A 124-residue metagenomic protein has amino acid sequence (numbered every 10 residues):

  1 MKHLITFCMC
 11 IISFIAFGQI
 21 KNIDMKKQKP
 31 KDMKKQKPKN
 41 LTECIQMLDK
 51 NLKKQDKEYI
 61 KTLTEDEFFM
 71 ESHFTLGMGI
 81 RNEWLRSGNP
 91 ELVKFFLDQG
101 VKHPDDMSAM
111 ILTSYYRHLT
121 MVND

Functional and structural regions predicted by a protein language model:
M1-N22: Bacterial Sec-dependent N-terminal signal peptides
I5, K26-K29, T42, S108 (+2 more regions): Compositionally biased amphipathic helical and low-complexity segments enriched in hydrophobic
C8, D24-K27, K31, K35 (+5 more regions): A near-ubiquitous, low-amplitude feature marking generic local secondary-structure context
S13-I15, K31, T75: A general, composition-driven signal for non-globular sequence regions
F17-Q46, K50, D124: Sec-dependent signal peptide cleavage junction
Q55-D124: Compact alpha-helical subdomains of small soluble proteins
